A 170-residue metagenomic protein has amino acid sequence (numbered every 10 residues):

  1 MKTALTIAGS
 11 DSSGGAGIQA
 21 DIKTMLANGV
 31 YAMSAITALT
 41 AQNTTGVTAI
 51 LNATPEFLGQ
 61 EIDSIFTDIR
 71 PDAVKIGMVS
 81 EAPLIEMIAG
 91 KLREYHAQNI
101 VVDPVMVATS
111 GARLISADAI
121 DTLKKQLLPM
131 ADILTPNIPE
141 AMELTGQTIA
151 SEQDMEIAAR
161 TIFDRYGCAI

Functional and structural regions predicted by a protein language model:
K2-T6, I22-T109, R113: Conserved N-terminal subdomain of the carbohydrate kinase-like
A8-G14: Short, glycine-rich nucleotide/cofactor-binding loops
G9, D103, N137: Active-site glycine-centered loops adjacent to acidic/histidine catalytic or metal-binding residues that shape
G14-I22: Short glycine/serine/threonine-rich phosphate/pyrophosphate-binding segments that cradle anionic phosphate groups
G15, A82, E152: Loop/helix-junction capping segments adjacent to catalytic residues or to phosphate/diphosphate-binding pockets
A117-I170: Conserved phosphate/ATP/ADP-binding segment of small-molecule kinases
